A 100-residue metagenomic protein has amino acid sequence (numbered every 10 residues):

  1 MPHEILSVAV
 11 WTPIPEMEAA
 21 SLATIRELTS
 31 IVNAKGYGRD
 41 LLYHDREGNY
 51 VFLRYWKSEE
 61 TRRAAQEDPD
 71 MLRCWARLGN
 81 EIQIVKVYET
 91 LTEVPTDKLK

Functional and structural regions predicted by a protein language model:
M1-L72, R77-K100: Short S/T/G/P-rich N-terminal loop/turn motif that feeds into the first structured element of a domain
